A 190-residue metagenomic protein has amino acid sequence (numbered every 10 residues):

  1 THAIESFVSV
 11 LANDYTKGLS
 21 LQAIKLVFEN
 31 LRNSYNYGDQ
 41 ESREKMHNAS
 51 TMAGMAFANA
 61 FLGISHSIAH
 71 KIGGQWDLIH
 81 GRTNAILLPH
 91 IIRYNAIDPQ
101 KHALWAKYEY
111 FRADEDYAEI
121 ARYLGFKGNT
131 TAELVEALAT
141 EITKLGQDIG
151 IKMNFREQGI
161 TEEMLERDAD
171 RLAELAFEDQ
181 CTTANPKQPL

Functional and structural regions predicted by a protein language model:
T1-A60: Carboxylate- and glycine-rich phosphate/diphosphate-binding segment that chelates Mg2+/Mn2+
H2-F7, A12, K25, H47 (+6 more regions): Glycine-rich flexible loops
A3-I4, A23, M46-G54, I68 (+4 more regions): Short alpha-helical scaffolding segments that buttress acidic/His motifs in well-ordered protein cores
L19, A23, I64, T83-L87: Catalytic-loop motifs flanking and including active-site residues across diverse enzymes
S20, R43-M46, V135, L165 (+1 more regions): Hydrophobic packing residues in well-ordered alpha-helices of helical domains and bundles
T51-N84, E178-T183: Glycine-rich phosphate/pyrophosphate-binding beta-alpha loops
Q75-L78, R82-M164: Gly/Pro-rich interdomain helix-loop hinge
E162-L190: Short, amphipathic C-terminal "tail helix"
